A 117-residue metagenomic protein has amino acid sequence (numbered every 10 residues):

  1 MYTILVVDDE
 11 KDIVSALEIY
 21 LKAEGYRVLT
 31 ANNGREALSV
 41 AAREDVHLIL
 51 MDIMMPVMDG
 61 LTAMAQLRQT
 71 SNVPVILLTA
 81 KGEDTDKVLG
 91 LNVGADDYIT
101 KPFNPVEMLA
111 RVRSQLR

Functional and structural regions predicted by a protein language model:
D8, D52, T79: Active-site residues of response regulator receiver
S15-A23: Charged docking surfaces used in two-component/phosphorelay signaling
G25-N32, V40: Short hydrophobic/Thr-rich beta-strand motif most characteristic of the beta2 strand and flanking loop of CheY-like
N32-E36, D59-T62, D86: Acidic catalytic/metal-coordinating carboxylates
S39, D59-N72: Short amphipathic alpha-helix used as the core "switch/output" element in two-component signaling
E44-L50: Active-site beta3 strand of CheY-like receiver
M55: Receiver (REC) domain active-site loop signature in two-component systems and cognate sites in sensor histidine kinases
